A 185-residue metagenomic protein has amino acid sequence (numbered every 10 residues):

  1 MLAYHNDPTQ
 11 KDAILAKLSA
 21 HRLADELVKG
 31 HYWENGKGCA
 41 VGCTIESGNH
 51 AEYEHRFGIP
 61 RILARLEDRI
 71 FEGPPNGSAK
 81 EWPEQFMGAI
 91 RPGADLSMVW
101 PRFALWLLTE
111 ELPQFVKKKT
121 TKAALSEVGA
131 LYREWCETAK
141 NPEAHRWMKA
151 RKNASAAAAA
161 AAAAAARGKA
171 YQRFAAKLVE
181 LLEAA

Functional and structural regions predicted by a protein language model:
M1-A156, R167-A185: Short, glycine-biased loop/turn motifs at secondary-structure junctions and in low-complexity Ser/Thr/Pro-rich termini
